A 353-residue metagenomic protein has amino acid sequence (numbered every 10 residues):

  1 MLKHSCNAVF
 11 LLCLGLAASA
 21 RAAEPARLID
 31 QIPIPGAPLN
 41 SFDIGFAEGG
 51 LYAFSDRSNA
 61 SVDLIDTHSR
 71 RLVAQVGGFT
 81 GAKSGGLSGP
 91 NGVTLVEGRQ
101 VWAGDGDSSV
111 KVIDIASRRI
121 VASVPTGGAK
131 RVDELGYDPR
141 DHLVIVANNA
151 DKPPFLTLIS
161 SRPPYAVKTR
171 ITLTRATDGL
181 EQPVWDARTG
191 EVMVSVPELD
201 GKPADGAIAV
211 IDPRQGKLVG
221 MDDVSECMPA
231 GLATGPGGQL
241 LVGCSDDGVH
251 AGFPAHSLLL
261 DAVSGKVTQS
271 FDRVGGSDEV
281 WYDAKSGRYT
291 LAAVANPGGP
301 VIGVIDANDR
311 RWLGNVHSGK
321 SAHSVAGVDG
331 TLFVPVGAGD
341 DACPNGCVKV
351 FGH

Functional and structural regions predicted by a protein language model:
M1-S5: Positively charged n-region of N-terminal signal peptides that target proteins for export
N7-A17: Bacterial N-terminal signal peptides
R21-H353: Predominantly soluble domains enriched in secretory-pathway, periplasmic, or organellar proteins
